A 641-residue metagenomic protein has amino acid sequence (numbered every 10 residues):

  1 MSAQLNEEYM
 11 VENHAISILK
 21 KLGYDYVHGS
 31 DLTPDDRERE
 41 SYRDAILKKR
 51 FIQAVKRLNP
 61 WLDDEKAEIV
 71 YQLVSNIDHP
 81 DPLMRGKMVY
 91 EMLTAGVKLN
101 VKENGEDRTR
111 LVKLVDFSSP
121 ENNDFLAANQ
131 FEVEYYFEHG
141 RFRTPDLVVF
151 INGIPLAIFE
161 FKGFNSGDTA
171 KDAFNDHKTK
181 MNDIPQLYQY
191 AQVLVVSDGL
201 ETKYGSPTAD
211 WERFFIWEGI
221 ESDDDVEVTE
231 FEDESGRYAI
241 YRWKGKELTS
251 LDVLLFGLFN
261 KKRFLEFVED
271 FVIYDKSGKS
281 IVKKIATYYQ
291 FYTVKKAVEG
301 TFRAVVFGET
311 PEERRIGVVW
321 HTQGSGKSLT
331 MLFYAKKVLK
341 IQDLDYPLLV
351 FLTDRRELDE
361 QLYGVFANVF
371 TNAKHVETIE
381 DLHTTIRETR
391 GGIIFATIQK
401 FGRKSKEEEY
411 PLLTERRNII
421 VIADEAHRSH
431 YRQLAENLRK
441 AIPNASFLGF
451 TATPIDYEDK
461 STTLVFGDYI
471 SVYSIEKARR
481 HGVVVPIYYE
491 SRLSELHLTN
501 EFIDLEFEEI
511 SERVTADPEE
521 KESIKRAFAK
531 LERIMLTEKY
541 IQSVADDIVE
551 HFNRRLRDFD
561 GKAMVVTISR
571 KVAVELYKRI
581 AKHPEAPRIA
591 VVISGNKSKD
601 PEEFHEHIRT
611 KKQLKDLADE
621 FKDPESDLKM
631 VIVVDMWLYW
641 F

Functional and structural regions predicted by a protein language model:
S2-L348, E357, Q361-N372, R390 (+5 more regions): ATP-dependent helicase/translocase motor core
V27-G29, L348, D359, Y363 (+3 more regions): Conserved RecA-like helicase motor-core motifs
T179-D183, R428-S446: Short, conserved "post-DEAD/DEAH" coupling segment immediately C-terminal to helicase motif II within the SF2/RecA-like
T322-Q323, E425-R428, A441-E458: Conserved helicase ATPase motor motifs in RecA-like P-loop NTPase domains
A367-K406: Inter-Walker segment of RecA-like/P-loop motor cores
G392, F528-V633: Conserved C-terminal RecA-like helicase domain
I393-N437, K615-A618, V633-D635: Conserved RecA-like ASCE ATPase "motif II neighborhood" in helicase/translocase motors
K460-D560, Y577, A581: Interdomain helical connector at the RecA1-RecA2 junction of SF1/SF2 helicase-like NTPases
